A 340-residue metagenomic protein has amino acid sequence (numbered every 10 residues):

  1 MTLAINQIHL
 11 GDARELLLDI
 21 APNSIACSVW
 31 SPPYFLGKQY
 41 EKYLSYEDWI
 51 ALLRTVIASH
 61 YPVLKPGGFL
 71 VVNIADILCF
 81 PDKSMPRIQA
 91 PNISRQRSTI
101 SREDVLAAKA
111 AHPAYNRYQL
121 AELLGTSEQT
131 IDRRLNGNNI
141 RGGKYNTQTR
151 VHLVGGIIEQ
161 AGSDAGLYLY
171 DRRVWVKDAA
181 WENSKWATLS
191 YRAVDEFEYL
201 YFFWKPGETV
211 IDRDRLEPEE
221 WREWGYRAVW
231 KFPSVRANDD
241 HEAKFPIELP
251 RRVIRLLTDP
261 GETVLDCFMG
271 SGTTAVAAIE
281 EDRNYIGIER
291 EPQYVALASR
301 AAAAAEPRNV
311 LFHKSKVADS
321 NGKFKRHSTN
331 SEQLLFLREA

Functional and structural regions predicted by a protein language model:
M1-L297, L335-A340: Core catalytic lobe of class I
T2-L16, A302-A340: S-adenosyl-L-methionine
